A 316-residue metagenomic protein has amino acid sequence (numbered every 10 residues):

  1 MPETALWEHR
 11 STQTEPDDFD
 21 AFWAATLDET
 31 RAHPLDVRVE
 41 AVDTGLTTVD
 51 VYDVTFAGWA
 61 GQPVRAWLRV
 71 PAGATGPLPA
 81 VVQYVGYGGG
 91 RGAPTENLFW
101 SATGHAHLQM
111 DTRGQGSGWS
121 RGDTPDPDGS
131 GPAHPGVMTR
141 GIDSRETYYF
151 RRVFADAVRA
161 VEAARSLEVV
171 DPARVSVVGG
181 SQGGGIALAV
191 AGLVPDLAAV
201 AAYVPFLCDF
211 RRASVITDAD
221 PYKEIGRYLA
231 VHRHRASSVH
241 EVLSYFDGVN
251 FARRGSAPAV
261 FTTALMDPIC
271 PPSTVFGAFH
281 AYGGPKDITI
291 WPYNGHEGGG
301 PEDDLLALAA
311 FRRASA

Functional and structural regions predicted by a protein language model:
M1-D50, T103: N-terminal targeting or regulatory segments adjacent to alpha/beta-hydrolase or S9 domains
A66-V70, G76-G88, H107: Short beta-strand element of the alpha/beta-hydrolase
G92, L98-F99, H105-A155: Cap/lid segment of the alpha/beta-hydrolase catalytic domain
G136-G180: Gly/Ser-rich "nucleophile elbow"/oxyanion-hole loop immediately N-terminal to the catalytic nucleophile in hydrolases
L188-H234, I290: Hydrolase active-site cap/lid region
G255, F261-T263, D267: Short beta-strand/loop motif that positions the catalytic acidic residue of the alpha/beta-hydrolase fold
L265-C270, E297: Acidic catalytic loop of the alpha/beta-hydrolase fold
P285-L305: Histidine-bearing beta->alpha loop at or near hydrolase active sites
